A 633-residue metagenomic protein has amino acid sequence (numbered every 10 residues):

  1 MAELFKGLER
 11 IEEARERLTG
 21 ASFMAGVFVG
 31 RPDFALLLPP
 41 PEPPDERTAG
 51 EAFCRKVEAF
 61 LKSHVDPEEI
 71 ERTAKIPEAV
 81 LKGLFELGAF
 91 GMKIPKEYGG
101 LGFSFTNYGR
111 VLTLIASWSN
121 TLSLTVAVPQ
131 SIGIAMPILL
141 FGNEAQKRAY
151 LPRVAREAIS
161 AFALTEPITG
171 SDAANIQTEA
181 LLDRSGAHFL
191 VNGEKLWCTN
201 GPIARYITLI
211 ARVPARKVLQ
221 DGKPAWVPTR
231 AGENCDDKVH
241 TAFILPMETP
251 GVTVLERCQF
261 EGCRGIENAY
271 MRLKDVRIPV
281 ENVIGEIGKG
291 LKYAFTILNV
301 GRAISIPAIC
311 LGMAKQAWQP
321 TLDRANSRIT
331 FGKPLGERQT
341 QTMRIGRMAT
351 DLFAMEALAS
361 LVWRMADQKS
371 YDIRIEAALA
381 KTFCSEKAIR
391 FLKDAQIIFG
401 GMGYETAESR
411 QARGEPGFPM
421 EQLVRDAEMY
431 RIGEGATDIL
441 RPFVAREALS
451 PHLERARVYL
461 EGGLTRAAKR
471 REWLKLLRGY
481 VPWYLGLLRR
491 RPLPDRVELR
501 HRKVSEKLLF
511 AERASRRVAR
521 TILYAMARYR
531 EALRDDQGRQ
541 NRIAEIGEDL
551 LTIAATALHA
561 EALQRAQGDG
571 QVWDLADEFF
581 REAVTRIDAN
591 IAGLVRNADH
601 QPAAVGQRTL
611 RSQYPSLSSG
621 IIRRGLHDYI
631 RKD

Functional and structural regions predicted by a protein language model:
M1-P129, L140-A155, I159-S160, H188-F189 (+2 more regions): Amphipathic, small/basic residue-rich leader segments at the start of a protein or domain
A2-G30, G403-H501, D599-D633: Glycine-rich phosphate/cofactor-binding loops in nucleotide/flavin-utilizing enzymes
L124-A145, T165, G170-A173, L182-S185: N-terminal glycine-rich flavin-associated loop
A187-H188, N192-T253: A short core secondary-structure module
V254-L352, E428-G433, L449, E461-E548: Glycine-rich beta->alpha junctions and the first turn(s) of the following alpha-helix
L322, M343-D367, D549-A562: Loop-to-helix element that buttresses phosphate recognition and phosphoryl-transfer chemistry
S370-G403, W573-D588: Charged, glycine-rich active-site and insertion segments that engage polyanionic ligands
K475-D633: C-terminal amphipathic alpha-helical interaction region
